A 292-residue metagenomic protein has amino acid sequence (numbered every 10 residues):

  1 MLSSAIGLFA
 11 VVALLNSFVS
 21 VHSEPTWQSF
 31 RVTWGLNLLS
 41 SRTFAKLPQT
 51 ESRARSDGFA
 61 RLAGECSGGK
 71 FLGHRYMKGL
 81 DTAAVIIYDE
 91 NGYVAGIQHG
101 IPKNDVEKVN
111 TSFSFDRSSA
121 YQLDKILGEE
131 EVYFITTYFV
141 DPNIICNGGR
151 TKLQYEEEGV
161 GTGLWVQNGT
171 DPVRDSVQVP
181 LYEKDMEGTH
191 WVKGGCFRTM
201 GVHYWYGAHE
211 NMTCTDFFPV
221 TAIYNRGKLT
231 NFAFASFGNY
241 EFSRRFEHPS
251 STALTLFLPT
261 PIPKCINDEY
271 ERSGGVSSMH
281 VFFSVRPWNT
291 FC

Functional and structural regions predicted by a protein language model:
M1-V11: Classical eukaryotic N-terminal signal peptides for Sec-dependent ER targeting/secretion, especially the positively
V11-T26: N-terminal signal peptide
H22-C292: Primary mode marks residue(s) on the alpha4-beta5-alpha5 output face of response regulator receiver
